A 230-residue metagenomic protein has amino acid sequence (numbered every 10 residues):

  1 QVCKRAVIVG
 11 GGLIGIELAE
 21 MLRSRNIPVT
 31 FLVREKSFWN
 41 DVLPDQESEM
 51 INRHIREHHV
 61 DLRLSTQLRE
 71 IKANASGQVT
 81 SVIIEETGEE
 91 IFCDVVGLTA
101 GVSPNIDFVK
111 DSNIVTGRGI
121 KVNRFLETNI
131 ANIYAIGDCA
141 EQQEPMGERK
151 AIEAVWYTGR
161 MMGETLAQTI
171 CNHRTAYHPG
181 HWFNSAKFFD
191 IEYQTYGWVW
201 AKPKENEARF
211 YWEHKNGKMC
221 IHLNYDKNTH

Functional and structural regions predicted by a protein language model:
Q1-V2, Q78-I83, E89-T165: FAD-site-proximal beta/loop scaffold in flavoenzymes
C3-V7, L13-E70, V155, G159 (+2 more regions): Rossmann-like dinucleotide-binding cores of NAD(P)H-dependent redox enzymes
E70, F125, H222-N224: Short, surface-exposed charged micro-motifs
E70-Q78: Feature captures the FAD/FMN-dependent oxidoreductase FAD-binding
N74-A75, E86, Y225-T229: Short acidic-glycine loop/turn motifs at beta-strand connectors
C139-T229: Mid-to-C-terminal Rossmann-like scaffold of FAD/NAD(P)H-dependent oxidoreductases
